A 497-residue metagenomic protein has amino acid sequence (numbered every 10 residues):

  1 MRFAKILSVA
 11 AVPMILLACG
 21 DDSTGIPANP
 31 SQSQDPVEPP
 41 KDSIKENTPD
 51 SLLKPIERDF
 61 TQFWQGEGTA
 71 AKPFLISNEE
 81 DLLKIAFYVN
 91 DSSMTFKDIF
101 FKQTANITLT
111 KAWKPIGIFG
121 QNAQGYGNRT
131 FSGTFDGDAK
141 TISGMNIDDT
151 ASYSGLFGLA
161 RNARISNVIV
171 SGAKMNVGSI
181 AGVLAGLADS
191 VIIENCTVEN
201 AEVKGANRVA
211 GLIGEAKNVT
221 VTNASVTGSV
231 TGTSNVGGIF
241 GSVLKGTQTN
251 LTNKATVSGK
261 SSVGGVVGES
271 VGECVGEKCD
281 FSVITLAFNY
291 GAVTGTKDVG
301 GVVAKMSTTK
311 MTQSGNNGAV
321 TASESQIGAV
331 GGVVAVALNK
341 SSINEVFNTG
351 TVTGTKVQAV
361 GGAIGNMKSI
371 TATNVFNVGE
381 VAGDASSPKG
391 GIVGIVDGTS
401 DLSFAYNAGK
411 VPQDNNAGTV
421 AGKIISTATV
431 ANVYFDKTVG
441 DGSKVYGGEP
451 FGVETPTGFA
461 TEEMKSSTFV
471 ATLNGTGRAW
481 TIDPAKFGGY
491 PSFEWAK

Functional and structural regions predicted by a protein language model:
M1-L7: Bacterial N-terminal signal peptides that target proteins for export
V9-P13: Hydrophobic helical h-region of N-terminal Sec-dependent signal peptides in bacterial secretory/periplasmic proteins
I15-A18: C-terminal motif of bacterial Sec signal peptides marking the signal peptidase cleavage site
S23-P27, P36-K497: Surface-exposed repetitive/solenoidal architectures
Q32-S33: Phosphate/dinucleotide-binding and metal-coordinating scaffold of catalytic cores in nucleotide-dependent enzymes
